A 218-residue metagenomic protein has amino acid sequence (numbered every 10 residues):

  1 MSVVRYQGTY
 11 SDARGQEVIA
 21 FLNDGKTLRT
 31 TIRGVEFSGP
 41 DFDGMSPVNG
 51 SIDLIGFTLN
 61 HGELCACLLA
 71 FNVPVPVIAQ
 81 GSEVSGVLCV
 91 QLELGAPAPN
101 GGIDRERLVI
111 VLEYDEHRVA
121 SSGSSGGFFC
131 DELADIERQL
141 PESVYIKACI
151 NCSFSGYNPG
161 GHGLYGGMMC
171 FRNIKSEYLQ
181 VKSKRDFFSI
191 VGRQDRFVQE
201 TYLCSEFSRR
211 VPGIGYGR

Functional and structural regions predicted by a protein language model:
M1-R218: Cysteine-centered metal-binding/redox modules
